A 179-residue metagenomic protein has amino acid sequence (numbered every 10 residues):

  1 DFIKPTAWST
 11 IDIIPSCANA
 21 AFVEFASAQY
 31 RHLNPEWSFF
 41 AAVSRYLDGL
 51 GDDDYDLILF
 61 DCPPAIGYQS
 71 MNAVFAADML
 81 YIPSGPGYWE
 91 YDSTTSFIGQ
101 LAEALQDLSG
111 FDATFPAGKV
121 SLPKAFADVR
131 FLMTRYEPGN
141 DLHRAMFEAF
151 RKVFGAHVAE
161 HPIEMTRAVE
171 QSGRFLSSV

Functional and structural regions predicted by a protein language model:
F2-G67: Cytosolic-facing regulatory segments adjacent to core modules
S27, S70, G173: Short, flexible helix/strand-to-coil boundary loops that buttress conserved ligand/catalytic motifs in alpha/beta
D52-V158: Conserved catalytic-core segment of NTP-binding enzymes
H161-I163: His/Asp/Glu-enriched short active-site or ligand-binding loop at hydrolase and phosphoryl-transfer sites
E170-V179: C-terminal boundary of histidine-terminating zinc-finger modules
